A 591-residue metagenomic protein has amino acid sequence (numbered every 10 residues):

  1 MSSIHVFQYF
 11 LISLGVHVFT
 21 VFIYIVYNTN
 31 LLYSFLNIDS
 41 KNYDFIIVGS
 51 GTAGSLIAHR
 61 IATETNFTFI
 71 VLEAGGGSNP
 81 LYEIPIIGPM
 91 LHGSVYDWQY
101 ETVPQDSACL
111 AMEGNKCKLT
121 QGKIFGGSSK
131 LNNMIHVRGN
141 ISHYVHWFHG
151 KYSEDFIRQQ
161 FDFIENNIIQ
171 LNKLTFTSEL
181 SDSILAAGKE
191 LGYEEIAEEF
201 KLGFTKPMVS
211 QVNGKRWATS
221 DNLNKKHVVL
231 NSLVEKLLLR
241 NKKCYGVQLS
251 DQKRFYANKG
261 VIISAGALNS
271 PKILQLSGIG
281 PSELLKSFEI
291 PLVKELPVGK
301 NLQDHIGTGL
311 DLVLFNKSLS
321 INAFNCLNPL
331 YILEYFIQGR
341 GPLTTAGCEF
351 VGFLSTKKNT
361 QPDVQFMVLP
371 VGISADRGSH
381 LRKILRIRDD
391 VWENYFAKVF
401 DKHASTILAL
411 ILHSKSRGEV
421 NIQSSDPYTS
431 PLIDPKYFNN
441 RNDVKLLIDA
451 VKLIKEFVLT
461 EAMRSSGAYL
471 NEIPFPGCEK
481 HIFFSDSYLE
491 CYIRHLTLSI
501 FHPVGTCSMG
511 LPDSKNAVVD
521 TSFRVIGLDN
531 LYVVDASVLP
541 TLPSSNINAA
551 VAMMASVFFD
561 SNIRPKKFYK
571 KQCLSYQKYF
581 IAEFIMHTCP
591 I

Functional and structural regions predicted by a protein language model:
S2-D44, Y569: Extreme N-terminal leader/targeting segments of oxidoreductases
H5-F10, F22, K130, H143 (+2 more regions): Conserved redox-cofactor binding core of oxidoreductases
Y24-D155, Q159, E295-L296, I306-G307 (+1 more regions): N-terminal glycine-rich phosphate/pyrophosphate-binding loop and immediately adjacent elements
K41-Y43, Q252-G260, S264: Core beta-strand elements of the Rossmann-like FAD/NAD(P) dinucleotide-binding domain in flavoenzyme oxidoreductases
G75, K259-G260, S264-S270, G278-I279: Glycine-/small-residue-rich beta->alpha transition segments that form the dinucleotide
E235-K236, K402-L408, R464-L542: A glycine-rich dinucleotide-binding beta-alpha-beta segment and adjacent secondary-structure elements that constitute
L238-Y256: Conserved beta-strand-loop-beta-strand element in the redox core of flavoprotein oxidoreductases
P281-D401, K452, E456-S465, E479-C491 (+5 more regions): Mid-to-C-terminal "cap/lid" subdomains and adjacent gly/pro-rich loops that border and regulate access to redox
